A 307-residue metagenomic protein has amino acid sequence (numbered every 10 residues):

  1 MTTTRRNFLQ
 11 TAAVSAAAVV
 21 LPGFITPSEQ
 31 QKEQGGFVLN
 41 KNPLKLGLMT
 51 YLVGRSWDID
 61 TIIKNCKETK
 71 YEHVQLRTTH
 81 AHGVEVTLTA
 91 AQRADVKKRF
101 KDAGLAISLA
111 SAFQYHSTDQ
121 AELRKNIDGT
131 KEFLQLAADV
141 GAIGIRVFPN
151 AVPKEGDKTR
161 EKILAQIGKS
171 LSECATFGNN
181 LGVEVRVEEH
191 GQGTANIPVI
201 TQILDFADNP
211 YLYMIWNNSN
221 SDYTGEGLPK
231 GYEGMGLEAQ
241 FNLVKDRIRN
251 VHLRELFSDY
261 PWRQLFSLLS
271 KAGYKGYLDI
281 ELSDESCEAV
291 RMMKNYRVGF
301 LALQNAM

Functional and structural regions predicted by a protein language model:
T2-G47, G54-K70, T194-M307: Histidine-acidic metal/acid-base catalytic patches
Q10-F24, V38-N40, D60-K67, K97-L109 (+1 more regions): Active-site acidic/histidine proton-transfer and metal-coordination neighborhood in alpha/beta enzyme cores
T50, T78, Q114, P149 (+2 more regions): Residues that line or immediately flank small-molecule/substrate-binding pockets and catalytic motifs
E72-H73, A106, I143, E184 (+2 more regions): Residue-level detector of anion-binding/catalytic polar loops
R77-D95, N150-E155: Glycine-rich, proline-tolerant flexible connector loops at the mouths of alpha/beta enzymes
E85-T89, D119-R124, D157-K162, E226-P229 (+1 more regions): Short, solvent-exposed loop/turn segments at secondary-structure boundaries
T89-A94, N126-K131, R160-L171, K230-E238 (+1 more regions): Charged helix-capping and loop-helix junction motifs
